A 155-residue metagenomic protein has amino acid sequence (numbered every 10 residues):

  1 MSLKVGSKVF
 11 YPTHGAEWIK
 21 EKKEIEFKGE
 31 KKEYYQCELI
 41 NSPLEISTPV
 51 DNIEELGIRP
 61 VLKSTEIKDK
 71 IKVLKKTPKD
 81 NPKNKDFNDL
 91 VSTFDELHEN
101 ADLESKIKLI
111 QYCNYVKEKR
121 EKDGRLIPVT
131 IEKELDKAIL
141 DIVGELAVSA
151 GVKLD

Functional and structural regions predicted by a protein language model:
M1-L56: A positional/architectural concept
D51-D155: Charge/polar-rich, low-complexity and marginally structured segments
